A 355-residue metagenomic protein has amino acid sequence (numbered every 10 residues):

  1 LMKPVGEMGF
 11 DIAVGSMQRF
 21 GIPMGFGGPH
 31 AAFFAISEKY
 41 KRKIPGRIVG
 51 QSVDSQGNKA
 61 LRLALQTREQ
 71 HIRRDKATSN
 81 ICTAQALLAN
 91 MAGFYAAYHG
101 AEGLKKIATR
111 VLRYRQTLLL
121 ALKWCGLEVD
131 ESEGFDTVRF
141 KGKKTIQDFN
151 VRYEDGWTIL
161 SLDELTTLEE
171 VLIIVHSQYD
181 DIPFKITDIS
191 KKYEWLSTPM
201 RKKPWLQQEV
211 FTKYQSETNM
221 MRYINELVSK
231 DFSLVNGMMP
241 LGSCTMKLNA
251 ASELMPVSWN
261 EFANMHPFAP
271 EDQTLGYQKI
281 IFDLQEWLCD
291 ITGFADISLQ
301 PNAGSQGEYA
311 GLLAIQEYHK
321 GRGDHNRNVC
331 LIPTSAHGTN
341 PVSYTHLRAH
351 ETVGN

Functional and structural regions predicted by a protein language model:
L1-P23: Conserved PLP phosphate-binding loop immediately N-terminal to the Schiff-base lysine helix in PLP-dependent enzymes
G15-C125, D130-S132: Active-site C-terminal subdomain of aminotransferase-like
A32, Q285, D296-H325: Conserved beta-loop-alpha segment that forms the PLP phosphate-binding cup at the N-terminus of a helix
L112, K123-Q147, L162-L165: Conserved PLP-binding catalytic core of the aspartate aminotransferase-like
E170-P240, T245-S252, V257-N260: Flexible inter-domain linker/hinge segments
S216, F262-A303, G307: Conserved N-terminal alpha-helix of the aminotransferase class I/II PLP-enzyme fold
Y318-G338: Conserved PLP-anchoring active-site segment centered on the Schiff-base-forming lysine
T345-T352: Conserved small/polar residues in nucleotide/adenosyl-binding loops
